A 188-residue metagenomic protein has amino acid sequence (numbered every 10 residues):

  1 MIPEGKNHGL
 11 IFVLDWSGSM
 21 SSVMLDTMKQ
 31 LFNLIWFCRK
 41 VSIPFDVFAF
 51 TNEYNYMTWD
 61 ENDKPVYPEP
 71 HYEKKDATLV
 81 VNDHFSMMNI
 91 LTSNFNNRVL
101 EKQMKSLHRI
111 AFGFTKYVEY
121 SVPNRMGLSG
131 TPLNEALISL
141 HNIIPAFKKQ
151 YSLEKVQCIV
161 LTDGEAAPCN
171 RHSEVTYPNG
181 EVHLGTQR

Functional and structural regions predicted by a protein language model:
M1-R188: Acidic, glycine-rich A-domain
